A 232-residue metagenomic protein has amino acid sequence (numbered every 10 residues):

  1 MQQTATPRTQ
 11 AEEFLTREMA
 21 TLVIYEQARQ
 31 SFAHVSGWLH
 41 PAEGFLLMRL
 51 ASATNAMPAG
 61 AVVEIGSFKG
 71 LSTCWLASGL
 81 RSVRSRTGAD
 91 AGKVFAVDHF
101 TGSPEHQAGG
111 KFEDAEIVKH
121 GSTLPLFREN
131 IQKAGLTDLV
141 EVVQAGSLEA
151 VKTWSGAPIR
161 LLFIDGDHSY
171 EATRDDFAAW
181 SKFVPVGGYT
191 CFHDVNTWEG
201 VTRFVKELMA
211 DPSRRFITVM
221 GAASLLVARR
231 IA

Functional and structural regions predicted by a protein language model:
M1-E13: N-terminal auxiliary segments of SAM/dcSAM-dependent transferases
E12-S36, F45-A232: S-adenosylmethionine/decaboxylated-SAM
H40-P41: Short helix-coil-helix linker/hinge
